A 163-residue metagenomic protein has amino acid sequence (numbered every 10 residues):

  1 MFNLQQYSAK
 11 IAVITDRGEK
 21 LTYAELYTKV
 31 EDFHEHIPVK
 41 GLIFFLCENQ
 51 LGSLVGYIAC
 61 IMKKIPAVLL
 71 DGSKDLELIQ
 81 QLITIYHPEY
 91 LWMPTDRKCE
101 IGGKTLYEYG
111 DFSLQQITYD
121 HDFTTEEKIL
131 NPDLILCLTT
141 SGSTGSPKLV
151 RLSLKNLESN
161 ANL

Functional and structural regions predicted by a protein language model:
M1-I11, P132-I135: A short N-terminal helical cap/helix-turn-helix that marks the beginning of AMP-binding/adenylate-forming
Q6-I37, Q80, L152-K155: Conserved AMP-binding/adenylate-forming core of the ANL superfamily
T22, E127, P132-N162: Conserved AMP-binding A3 loop
D32-S73: Conserved AMP-binding/adenylate-forming
H34-E35, Y57, V68, G72-I101 (+1 more regions): Conserved ATP-dependent adenylate/AMP-binding module captured primarily in the ANL superfamily
L91-P132, S146, E158: ANL superfamily adenylate-forming
